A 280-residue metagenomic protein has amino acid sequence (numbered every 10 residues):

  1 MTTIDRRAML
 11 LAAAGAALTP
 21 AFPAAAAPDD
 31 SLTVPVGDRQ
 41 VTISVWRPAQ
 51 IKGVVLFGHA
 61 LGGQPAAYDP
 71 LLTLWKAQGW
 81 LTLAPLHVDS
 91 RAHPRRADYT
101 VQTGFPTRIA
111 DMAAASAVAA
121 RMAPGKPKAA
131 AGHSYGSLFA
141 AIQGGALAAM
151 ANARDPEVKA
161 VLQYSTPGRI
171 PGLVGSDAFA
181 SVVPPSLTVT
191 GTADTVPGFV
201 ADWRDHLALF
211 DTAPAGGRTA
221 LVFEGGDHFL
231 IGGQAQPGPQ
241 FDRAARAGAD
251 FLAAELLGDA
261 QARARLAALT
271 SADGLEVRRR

Functional and structural regions predicted by a protein language model:
T2-T3, A8-A26: N-terminal export signals
A24-W46, V158, S271: A domain-start/cap signature at the N-terminus of enzymes
T33-G125, A129: Serine-hydrolase catalytic machinery in alpha/beta-hydrolase-like enzymes
F57-L61, S134, G191: Glycine-rich His-Gly loop
A117-A178: Primarily recognizes the serine-hydrolase "nucleophile elbow" in alpha/beta-hydrolase and SGNH/GDSL folds
A180-R243: Active-site-adjacent alpha-helix of alpha/beta-hydrolase-fold enzymes
G225-D227, Q234-R280: Alpha/beta-hydrolase-fold serine-hydrolase catalytic core, especially in secreted/extracellular enzymes
